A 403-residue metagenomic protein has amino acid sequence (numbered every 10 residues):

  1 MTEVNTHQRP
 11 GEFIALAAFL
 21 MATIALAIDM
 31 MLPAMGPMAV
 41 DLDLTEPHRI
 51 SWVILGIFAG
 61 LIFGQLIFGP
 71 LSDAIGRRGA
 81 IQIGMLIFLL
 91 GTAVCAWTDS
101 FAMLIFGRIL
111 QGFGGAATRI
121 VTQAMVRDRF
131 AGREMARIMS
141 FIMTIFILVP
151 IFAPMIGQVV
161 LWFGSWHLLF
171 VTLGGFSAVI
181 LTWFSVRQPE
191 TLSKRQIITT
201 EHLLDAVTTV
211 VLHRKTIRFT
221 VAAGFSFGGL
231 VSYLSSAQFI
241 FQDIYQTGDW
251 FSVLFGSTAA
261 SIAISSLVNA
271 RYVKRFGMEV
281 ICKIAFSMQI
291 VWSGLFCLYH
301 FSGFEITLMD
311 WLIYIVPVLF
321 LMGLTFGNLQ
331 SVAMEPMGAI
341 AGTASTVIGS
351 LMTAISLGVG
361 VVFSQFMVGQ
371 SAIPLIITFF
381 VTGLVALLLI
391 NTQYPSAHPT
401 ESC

Functional and structural regions predicted by a protein language model:
T2-H7, P189-T220: Juxtamembrane intracellular "pre-TM" segments in multi-pass secondary transporters
E12-L44, Y233-Q238: Extracytoplasmic
A34-F63: Extracellular/periplasmic helix-loop-helix junction of adjacent transmembrane segments in MFS-like secondary
L44, G76, W97-M103, G114 (+2 more regions): Helix-breaking motifs and short loop linkers at transmembrane-helix boundaries and internal kinks in secondary membrane
I62-A102: Conserved MFS/SLC helix-loop-helix module at the cytosolic interface between two early adjacent transmembrane helices
M103, G132-R133, R137-V186, V253: Helix-loop-helix hairpin linking two adjacent transmembrane segments in secondary transporters
G107-L148: Cytoplasmic helix-loop-helix junction between adjacent transmembrane helices in 12-TM secondary transporters
Q330-S371, F379: A late C-terminal transmembrane helix in Major Facilitator Superfamily
